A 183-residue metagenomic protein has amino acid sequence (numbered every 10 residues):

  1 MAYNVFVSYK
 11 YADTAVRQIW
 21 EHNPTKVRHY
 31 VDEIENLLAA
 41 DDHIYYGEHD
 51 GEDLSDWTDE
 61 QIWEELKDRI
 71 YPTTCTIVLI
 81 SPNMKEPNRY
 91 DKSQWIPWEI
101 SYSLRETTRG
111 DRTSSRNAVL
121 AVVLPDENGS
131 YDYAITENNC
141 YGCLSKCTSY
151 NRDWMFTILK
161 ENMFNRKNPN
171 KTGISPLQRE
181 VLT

Functional and structural regions predicted by a protein language model:
M1-C75, T113-S115, P176-T183: Conserved N-terminal substructure of TIR/SEFIR domains
Y3-R17, V123-T183: C-terminal interaction surface of TIR/SEFIR-family domains
F6, I77-V78, L120-A121: Structural recognition of the beta-strand scaffold that forms the well-ordered cores of secreted hydrolase catalytic
W20-N23, D91-Q94, A134-E137: Short, glycine/charged-enriched secondary-structure capping and boundary segments
A40, T76-P82, R109: Short amphipathic alpha-helical interaction elements and helix-loop-helix interfaces that mediate dimerization
P82-N83, T107-S130: Short beta-alpha junction loops
N83-R109: Conserved TIR/SEFIR loop-to-helix hotspot centered on a Trp-containing motif with a nearby acidic residue
